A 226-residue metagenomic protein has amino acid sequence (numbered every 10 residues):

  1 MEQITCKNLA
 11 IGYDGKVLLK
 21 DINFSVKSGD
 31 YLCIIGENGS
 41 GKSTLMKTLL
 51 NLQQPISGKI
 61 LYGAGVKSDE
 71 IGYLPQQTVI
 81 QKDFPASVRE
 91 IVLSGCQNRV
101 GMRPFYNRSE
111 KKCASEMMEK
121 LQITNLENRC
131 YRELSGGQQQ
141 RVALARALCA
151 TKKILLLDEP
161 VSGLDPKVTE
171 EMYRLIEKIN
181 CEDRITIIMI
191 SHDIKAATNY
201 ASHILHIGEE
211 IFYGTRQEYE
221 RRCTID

Functional and structural regions predicted by a protein language model:
R108-L126: Conserved ABC ATPase "signature" region
C130-L134, Q138: Conserved ABC ATPase signature
L155-D158: Catalytic Walker B motif of ABC-type/P-loop ATPase nucleotide-binding domains
V161-S162: Short loop immediately C-terminal to the Walker-B catalytic DE motif in ABC-type ATPase nucleotide-binding domains
P166-V168: Helix N-cap at the start of a conserved alpha-helix in ABC-type nucleotide-binding domains
S191-H192: H-loop/switch region of ABC-family ATPase nucleotide-binding domains
S202-Q217: H-loop (His-switch) and adjacent beta-strand-loop-beta switch element of ABC-type ATPase nucleotide-binding domains
